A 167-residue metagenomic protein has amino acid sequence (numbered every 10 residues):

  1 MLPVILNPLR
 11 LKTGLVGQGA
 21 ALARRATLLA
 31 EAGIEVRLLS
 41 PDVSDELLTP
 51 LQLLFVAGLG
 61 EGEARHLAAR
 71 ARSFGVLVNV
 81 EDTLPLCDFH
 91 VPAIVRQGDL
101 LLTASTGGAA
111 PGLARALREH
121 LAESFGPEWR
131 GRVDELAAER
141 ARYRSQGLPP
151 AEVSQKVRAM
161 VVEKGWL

Functional and structural regions predicted by a protein language model:
M1-D42: Hydrophobic, well-ordered beta-alpha structural blocks that scaffold small-molecule cofactor pockets
A20-A21, E61-G62, G108: Residue-level detector of alpha-helix initiation sites
P41-V43, D82-L86, G107-G108: Short, ordered loop/turn segments at secondary-structure junctions
V43-P50: Short amphipathic alpha-helix with an adjacent loop that forms part of the alpha/beta core around
Q52-L59, D88-G108: Short basic, glycine-rich beta-strand/loop surfaces that mediate nucleic-acid
L53-L54, A64-V91: ADP-ribose/adenylate-binding Rossmann-like module
G108-L167: An accessory alpha-helical subdomain
